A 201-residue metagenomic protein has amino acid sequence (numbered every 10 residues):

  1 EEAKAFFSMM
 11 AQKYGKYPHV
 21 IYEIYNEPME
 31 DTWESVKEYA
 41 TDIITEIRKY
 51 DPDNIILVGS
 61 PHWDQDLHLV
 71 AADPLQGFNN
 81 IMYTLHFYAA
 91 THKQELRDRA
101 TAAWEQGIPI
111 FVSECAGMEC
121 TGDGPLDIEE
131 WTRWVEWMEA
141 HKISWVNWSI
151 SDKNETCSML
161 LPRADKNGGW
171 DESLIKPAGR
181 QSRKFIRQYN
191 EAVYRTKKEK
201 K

Functional and structural regions predicted by a protein language model:
E2-I21, Y25-K153, C157-R195: Extracellular glycoside hydrolase catalytic/binding regions
E199-K201: Basic/polar N-terminal segments that are highly enriched at the extreme N-terminus, encompassing both cleavable
